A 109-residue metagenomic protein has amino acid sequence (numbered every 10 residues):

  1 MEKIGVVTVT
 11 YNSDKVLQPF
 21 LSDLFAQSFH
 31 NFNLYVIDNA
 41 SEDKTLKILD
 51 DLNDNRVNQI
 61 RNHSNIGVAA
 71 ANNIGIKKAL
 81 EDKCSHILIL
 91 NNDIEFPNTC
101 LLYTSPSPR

Functional and structural regions predicted by a protein language model:
K3-G5, N33: Cell-envelope/extracellular polymer assembly enzymes that use nucleotide-activated donors
T8-P19, A40: Active-site beta-to-alpha loop of glycosyltransferases that engages the nucleotide-sugar donor
S22-N31: Short, acidic, metal-binding catalytic loop of nucleotide-sugar glycosyltransferases
D38-K47, S64: A conserved acidic beta->alpha catalytic loop
K44, I94-L102: Acidic donor-binding/catalytic loop of UDP-sugar-dependent glycosyltransferases, especially processive GT2
N62-E81: Glycine-rich, basic loop-to-helix element that forms the pyrophosphate-binding segment of sugar-nucleotide handling
C84-E95: Short beta-strand-to-loop acidic/aromatic patch adjacent to the donor-nucleotide binding site
Y103-R109: Conserved small/polar residues in nucleotide/adenosyl-binding loops
